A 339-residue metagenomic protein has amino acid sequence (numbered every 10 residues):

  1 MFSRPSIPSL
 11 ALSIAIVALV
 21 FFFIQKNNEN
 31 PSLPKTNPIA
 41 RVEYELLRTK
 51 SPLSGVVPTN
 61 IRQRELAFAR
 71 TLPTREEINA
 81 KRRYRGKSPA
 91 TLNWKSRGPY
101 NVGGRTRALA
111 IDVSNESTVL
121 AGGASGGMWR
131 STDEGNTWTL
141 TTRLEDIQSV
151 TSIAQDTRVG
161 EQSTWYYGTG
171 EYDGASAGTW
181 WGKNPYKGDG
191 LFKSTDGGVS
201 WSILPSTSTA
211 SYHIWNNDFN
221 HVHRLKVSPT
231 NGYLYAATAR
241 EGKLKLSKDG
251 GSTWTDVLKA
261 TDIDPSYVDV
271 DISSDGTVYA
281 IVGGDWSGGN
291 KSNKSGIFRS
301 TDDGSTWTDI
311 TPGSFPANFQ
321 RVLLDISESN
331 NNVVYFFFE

Functional and structural regions predicted by a protein language model:
F2-E339: Extracellular glycan-interacting surfaces
